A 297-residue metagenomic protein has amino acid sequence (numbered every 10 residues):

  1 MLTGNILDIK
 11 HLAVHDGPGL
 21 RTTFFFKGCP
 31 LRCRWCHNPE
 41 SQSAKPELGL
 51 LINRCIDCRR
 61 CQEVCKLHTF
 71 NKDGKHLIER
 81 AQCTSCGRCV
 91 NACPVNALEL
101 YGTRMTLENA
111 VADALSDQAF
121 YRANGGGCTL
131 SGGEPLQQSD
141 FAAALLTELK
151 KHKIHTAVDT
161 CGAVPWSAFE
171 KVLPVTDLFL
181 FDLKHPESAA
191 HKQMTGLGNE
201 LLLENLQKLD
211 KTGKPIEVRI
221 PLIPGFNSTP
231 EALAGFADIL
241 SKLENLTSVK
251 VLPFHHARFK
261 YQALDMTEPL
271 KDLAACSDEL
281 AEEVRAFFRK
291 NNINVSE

Functional and structural regions predicted by a protein language model:
M1-P18, L222-E297: Auxiliary Fe-S-binding modules of radical SAM enzymes
N5-L7, D73, D159-A163: Short gly/ser/thr-rich secondary-structure transition/capping motifs
L7-R60, H76-S85: N-terminal pre-triad scaffold of radical SAM enzymes
G17-P18, F25, Q42-S43, E47-I52 (+2 more regions): N-terminal-biased segments
R34-S41, R60-I78, R88-R104: Iron-sulfur cluster-binding cysteine motifs and their immediate structural context in ferredoxin-like electron-transfer
L50-I52, K192-G198, D265-L273: Short glycine-enriched, charge-decorated loop/helix-capping segments at active-site entrances that position
E108-A263: Conserved AdoMet/S-adenosylmethionine-binding subsite of the radical SAM
